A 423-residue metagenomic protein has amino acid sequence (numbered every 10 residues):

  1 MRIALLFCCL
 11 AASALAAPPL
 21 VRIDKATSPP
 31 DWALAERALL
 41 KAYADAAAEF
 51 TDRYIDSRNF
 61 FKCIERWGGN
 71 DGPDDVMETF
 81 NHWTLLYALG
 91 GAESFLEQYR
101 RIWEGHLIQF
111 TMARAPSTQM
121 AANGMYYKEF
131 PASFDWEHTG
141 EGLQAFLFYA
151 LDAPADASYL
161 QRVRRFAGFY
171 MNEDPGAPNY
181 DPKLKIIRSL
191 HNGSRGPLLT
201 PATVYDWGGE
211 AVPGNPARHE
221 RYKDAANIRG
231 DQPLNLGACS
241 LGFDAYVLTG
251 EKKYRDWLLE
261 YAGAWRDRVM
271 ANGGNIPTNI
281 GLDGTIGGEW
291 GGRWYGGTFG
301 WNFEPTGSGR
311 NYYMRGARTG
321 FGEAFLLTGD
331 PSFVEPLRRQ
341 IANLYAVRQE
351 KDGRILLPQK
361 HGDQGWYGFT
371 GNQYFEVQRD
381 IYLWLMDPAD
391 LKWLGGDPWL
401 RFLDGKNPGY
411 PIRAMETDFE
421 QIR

Functional and structural regions predicted by a protein language model:
A4-S13: Bacterial N-terminal signal peptides
A16-R423: Glycan-recognition and catalytic cores of secretory/periplasmic carbohydrate-active enzymes
